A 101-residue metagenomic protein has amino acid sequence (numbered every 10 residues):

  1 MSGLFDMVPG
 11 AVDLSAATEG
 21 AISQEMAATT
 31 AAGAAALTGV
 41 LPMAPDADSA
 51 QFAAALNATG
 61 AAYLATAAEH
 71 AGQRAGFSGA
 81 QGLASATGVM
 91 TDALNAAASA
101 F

Functional and structural regions predicted by a protein language model:
M1-F101: Amphipathic alpha-helical hairpins/coiled-coils and adjacent low-complexity
